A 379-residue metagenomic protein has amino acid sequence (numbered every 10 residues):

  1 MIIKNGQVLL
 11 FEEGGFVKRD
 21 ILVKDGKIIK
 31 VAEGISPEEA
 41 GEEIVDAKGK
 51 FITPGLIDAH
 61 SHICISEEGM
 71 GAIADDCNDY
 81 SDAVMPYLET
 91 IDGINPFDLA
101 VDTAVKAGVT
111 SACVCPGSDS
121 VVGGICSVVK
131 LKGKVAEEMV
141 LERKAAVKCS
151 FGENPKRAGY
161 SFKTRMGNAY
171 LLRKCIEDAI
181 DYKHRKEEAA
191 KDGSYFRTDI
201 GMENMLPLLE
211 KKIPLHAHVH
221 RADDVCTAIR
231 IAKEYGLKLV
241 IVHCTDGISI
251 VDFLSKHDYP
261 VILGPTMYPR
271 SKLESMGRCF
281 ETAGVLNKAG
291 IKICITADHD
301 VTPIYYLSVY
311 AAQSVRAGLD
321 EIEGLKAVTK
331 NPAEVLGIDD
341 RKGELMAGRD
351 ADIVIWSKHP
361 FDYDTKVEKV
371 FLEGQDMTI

Functional and structural regions predicted by a protein language model:
M1-E39, K50, Q375: N-terminal metal-binding scaffold of metallo-dependent hydrolase/deaminase domains
K4-L10, E334, M346-I379: C-terminal cap of metal-dependent C-N hydrolases
G6, I21, G26, G49 (+10 more regions): Divalent metal-coordination and catalytic microenvironments
E39, V128-R230, E234, K272 (+1 more regions): Metal-coordinating catalytic core of metallo-dependent amide/deamination hydrolases
K50-P116: Metal-associated gating/positioning segment near the N- to mid-region
E67-I94, V135, V140, S150 (+3 more regions): Active-site gating loops and adjacent loop-to-helix segments of metal-dependent hydrolytic enzymes
E68-G69, I73-S81, M85-Y87, P214 (+3 more regions): His/Asp/Glu-enriched, well-ordered alpha-helical/loop segment that forms or immediately abuts the divalent-metal
A83-E89, F97-K132, L141-N154, P214-L215 (+2 more regions): Divalent metal-dependent hydrolysis catalytic cores, especially in the metallo-beta-lactamase
